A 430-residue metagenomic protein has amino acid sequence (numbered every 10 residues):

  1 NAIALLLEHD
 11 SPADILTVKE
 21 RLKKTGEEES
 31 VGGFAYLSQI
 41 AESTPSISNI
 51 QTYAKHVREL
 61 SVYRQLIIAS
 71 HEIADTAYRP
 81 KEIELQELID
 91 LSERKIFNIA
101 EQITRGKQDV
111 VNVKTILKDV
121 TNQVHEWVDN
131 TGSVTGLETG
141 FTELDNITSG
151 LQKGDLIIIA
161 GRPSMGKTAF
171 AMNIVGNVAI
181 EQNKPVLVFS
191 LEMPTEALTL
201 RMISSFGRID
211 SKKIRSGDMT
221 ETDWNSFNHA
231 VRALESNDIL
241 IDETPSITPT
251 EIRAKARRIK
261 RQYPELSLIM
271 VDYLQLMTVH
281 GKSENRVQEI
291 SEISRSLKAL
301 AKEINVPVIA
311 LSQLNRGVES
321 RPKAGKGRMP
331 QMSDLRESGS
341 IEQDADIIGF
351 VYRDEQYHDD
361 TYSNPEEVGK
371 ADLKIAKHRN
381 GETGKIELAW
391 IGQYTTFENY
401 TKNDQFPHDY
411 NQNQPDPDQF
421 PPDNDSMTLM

Functional and structural regions predicted by a protein language model:
N1-V62, M427-M430: Noncatalytic partner-interaction/assembly domains of nucleic-acid and motor enzyme complexes, especially the accessory
E42-I116: Interdomain "pre-motor" coupling segment immediately N-terminal to P-loop NTPase/helicase cores
S46-I47, S164, M193-E196, S204-S205 (+8 more regions): Conserved nucleotide-binding/hydrolysis micro-motifs of P-loop NTPases
K107-I209, N228-H229, T428-M430: The Walker A/P-loop phosphate-binding site
N146, N177-E265, V279, I386-A389: Cytosolic-facing regulatory segments adjacent to core modules
K212-T220, L240-S246, T278-S291, S320-S333: Flexible beta-alpha connector loops of hexameric P-loop NTPases
T250, A254-L266, R295-I304, R316-M430: C-terminal regions of RecA-like/P-loop NTPase motor modules
L266-A310: Helical hairpin unit composed of two closely spaced alpha helices linked by a short loop
